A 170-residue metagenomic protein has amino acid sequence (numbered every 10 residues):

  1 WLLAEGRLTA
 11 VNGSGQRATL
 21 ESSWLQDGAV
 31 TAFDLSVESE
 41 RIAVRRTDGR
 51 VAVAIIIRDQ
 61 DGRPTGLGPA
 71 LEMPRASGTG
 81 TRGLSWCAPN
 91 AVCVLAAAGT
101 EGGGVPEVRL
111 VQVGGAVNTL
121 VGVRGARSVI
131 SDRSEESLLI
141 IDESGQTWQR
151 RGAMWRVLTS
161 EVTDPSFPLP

Functional and structural regions predicted by a protein language model:
W1, A43, C93-V94, L139: Structural core positions within WD40/WD-like beta-propeller blades
L2-L3, S36, R45, W86-C87 (+5 more regions): Residue-level signal for WD-repeat beta-propeller blades
E5-A10, G49-I55, E101-R109, G145-R151: Structural motif
Q16-W24, G68-R75, A116-V121, R156-T159: A short beta-strand motif characteristic of beta-propeller blades
D27-L35, G78-C87, V123-R133, V162-P170: Repeated scaffold domains used in trafficking and secretory/extracellular systems, primarily beta-propellers
E38-E40, P89-A91, E136: Short coil/turn segments that connect the beta-strands within blades of beta-propeller domains
I55-R63, W155: Short loop/turn segments immediately following beta-strands, especially the blade-tip and inter-blade linker loops
G145-P170: Blade-level signature of beta-propeller repeat domains, shared across WD40, Kelch, NHL, RCC1 and BNR/Asp-box propellers
